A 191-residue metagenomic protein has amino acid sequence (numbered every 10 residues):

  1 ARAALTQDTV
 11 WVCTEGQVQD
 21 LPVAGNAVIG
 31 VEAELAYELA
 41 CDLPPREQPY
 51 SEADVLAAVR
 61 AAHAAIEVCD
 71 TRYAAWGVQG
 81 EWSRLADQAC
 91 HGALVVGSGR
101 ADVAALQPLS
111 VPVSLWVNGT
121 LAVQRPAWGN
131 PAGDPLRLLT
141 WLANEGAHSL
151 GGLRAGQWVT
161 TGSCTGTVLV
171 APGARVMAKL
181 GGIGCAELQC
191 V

Functional and structural regions predicted by a protein language model:
A1-D134, L139-T140, A147-H148, R175 (+1 more regions): Catalytic-core "active-site belt" of small-molecule-metabolizing enzymes, emphasizing His/Asp/Glu-rich regions
P135-A171: A conserved acidic, glycine/proline-rich C-terminal tail/linker
